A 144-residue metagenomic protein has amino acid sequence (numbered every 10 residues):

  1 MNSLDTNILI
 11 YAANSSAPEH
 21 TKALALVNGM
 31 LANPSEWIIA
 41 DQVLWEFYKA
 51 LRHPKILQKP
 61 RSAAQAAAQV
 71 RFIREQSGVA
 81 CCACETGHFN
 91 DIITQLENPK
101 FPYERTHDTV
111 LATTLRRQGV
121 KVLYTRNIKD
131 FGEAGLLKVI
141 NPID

Functional and structural regions predicted by a protein language model:
M1, T109-D144: Acidic, PIN/NYN-like endoribonuclease modules and their adjacent C-terminal/linker elements
M1-I39, P54-A68, E133: Short, well-structured N-terminal submotif of metal-dependent ribonuclease cores
T6, D41, R105-T109: Conserved glycosyltransferase catalytic-site signature
N33-P34, Q76-S77, P99, A134: Structured helix-beta-strand junction loops
I38-D41, T125: Short beta-strand segments at enzyme active-site cores
P54-Q58, P99, I140-I143: Short, hinge-like loop/turn segments at secondary-structure boundaries
V79-V122, R126: Active-site neighborhoods of divalent-metal-dependent phosphate/nucleic-acid chemistry enzymes
